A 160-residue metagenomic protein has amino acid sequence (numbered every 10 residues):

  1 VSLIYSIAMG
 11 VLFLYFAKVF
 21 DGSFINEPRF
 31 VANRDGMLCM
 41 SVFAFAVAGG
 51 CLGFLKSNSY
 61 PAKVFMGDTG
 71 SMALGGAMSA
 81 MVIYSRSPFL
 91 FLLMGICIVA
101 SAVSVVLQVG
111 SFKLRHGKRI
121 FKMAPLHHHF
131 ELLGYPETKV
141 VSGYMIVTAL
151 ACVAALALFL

Functional and structural regions predicted by a protein language model:
V1-L160: Alpha-helical transmembrane segments
